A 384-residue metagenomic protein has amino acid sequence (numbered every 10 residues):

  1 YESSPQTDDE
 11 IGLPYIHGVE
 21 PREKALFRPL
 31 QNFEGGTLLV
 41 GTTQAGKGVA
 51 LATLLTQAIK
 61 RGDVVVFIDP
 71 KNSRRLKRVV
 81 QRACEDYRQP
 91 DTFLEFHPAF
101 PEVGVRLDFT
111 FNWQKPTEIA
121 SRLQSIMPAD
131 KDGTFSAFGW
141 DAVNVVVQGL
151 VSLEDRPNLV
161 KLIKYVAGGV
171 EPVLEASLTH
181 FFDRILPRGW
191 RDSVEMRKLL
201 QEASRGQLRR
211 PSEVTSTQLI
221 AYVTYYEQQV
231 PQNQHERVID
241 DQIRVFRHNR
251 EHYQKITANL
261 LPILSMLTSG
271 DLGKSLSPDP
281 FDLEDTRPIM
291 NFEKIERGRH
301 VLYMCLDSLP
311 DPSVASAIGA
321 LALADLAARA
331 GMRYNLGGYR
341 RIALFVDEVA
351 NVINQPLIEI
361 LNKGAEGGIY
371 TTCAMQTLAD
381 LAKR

Functional and structural regions predicted by a protein language model:
E2-A25: N-terminal pre-Walker A segment at the start of P-loop NTPase domains
G18-P21, L30-F33, V40-I369: P-loop NTPase motor domains
L361-R384: Conserved ATP-driven motor cores of ASCE-family P-loop NTPases powering translocation/secretion/packaging/pilus
